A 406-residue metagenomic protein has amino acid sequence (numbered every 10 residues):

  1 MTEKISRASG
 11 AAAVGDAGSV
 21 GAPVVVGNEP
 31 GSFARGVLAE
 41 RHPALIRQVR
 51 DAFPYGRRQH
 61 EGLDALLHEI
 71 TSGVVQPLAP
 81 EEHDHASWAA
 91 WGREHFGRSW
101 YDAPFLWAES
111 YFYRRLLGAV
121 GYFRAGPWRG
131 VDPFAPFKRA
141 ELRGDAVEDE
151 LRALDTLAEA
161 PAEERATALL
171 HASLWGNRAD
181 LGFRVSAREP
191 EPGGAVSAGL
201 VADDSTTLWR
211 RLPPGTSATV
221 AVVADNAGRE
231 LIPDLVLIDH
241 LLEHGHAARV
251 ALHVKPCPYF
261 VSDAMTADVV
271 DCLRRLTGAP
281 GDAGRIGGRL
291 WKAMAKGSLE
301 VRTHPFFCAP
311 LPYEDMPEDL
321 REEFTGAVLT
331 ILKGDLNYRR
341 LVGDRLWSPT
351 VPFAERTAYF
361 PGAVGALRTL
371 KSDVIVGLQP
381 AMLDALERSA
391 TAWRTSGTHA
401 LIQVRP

Functional and structural regions predicted by a protein language model:
M1-S217, A400-P406: Non-catalytic accessory regions outside enzyme or core folds
T2-S9, A17-N28, V254-P256, D263-P406: C-terminal functional extensions of proteins
G36, L106, A202, G228-L235 (+2 more regions): Conserved structured core elements
A103-W107, V223-I232, P256-Y259, D335-R340: Gly/Ser/Thr-rich loops at beta-strand to alpha-helix junctions that form or flank small-molecule/cofactor-binding
L208-R211, H240-E243, E318-T325: Short amphipathic alpha-helices and their capping/turn segments at secondary-structure boundaries
A218-T219, A247-A251, A363: Residues at the starts of beta-strands that form the adenosine-phosphate
T219-A221, V328-L329: Structural motif
R229-A251: Histidine-anchored nucleotide/phosphate-binding helix
